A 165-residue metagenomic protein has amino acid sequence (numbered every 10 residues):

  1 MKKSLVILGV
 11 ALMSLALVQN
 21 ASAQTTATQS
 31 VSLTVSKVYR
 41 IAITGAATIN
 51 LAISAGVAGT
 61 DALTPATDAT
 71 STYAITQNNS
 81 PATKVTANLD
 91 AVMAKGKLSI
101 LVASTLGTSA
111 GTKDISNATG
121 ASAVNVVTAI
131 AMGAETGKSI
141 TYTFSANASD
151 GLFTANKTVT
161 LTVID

Functional and structural regions predicted by a protein language model:
M1-S4, G9, Q19: Positively charged n-region of N-terminal signal peptides that target proteins for export
V10-S14: Single-pass alpha-helical transmembrane signal-anchor segments
L15-A23: Sec/Tat signal peptide C-region and signal peptidase I cleavage site
A23-D165: N-terminal small/polar-rich segments of proteins
